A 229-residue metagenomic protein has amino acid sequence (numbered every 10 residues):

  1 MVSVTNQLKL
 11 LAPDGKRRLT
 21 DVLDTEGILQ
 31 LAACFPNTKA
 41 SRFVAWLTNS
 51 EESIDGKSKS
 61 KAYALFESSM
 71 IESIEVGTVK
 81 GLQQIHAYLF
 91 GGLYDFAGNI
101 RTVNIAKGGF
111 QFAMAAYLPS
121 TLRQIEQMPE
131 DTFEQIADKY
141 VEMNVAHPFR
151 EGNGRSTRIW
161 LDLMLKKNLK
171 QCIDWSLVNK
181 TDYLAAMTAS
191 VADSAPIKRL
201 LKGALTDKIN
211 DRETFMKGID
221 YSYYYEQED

Functional and structural regions predicted by a protein language model:
M1-E52: An anion-engaging/catalytic patch
A40-V44, T78, L82, N153-T157 (+1 more regions): Hydrophobic (often cysteine-bearing) scaffold residues that line and stabilize catalytic clefts of nucleotide/cofactor
R42, M70-V76, E126-D131, V145-E151 (+1 more regions): Short helix-to-loop capping/linker segments positioned immediately adjacent to catalytic or ligand/cofactor-binding
A45-G91, D95, M164-W175, Q227: N-terminal structured helix/loop subdomain that forms the ligand-binding/catalytic interface in diverse enzymes
L93, D182, M187-D229: Acidic, carboxylate-rich catalytic segments that either coordinate divalent cations
F96-I105, G109: Short, His- and charge-rich active-site/binding loops that engage polyanionic ligands
G109-H147: Helix-hairpin-helix/helix-loop-helix acidic hairpins
H147-I159, K166-T181, A195: Short conserved catalytic/interaction loops centered on acidic-Pro-aromatic/His motifs
